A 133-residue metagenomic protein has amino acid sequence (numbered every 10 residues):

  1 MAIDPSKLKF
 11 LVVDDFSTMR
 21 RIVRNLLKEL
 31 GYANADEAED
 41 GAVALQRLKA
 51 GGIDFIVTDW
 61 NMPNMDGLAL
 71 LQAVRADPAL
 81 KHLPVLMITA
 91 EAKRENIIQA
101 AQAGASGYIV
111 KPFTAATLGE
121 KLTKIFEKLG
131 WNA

Functional and structural regions predicted by a protein language model:
S17-D36: Two-component/phosphorelay signaling modules centered on CheY-like receiver
R24, A69, A92-G107: Alpha4 helix (beta4-alpha4-beta5 surface) of REC/receiver domains from two-component response regulators
E37-Q46, G67: Helix N-cap/capping motif at the beta->alpha junctions
Q46, L68-K81: Short amphipathic alpha-helix used as the core "switch/output" element in two-component signaling
G51-V57: Active-site beta3 strand of CheY-like receiver
M62: Receiver (REC) domain active-site loop signature in two-component systems and cognate sites in sensor histidine kinases
F113-L122: C-terminal output helix
